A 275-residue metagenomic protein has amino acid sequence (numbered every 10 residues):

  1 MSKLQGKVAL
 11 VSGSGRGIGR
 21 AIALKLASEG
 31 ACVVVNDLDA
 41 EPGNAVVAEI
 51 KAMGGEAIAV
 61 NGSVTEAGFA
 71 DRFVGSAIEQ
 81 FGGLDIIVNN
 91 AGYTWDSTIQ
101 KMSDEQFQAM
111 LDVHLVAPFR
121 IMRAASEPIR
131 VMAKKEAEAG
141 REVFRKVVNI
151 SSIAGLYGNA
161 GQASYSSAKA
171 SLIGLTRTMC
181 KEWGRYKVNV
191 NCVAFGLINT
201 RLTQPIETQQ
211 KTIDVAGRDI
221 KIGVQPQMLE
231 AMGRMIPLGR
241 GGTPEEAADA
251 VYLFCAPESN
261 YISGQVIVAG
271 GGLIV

Functional and structural regions predicted by a protein language model:
S2-V34: Canonical Rossmann dinucleotide-binding motif of NAD(H)/NADP(H)-dependent dehydrogenases/reductases, specifically
T98-I99, S103-L111, F144, M232: Substrate-binding pocket helix/loop in short-chain dehydrogenase/reductase
M122, A168, T176: Active-site helix of classical SDR
S152: Residue(s) in the substrate-gating loop at a strand-loop-helix junction that position the organic substrate next
Y157, R234, A250-Y252, S263-V275: Short C-terminal tail/terminal secondary-structure segment of NAD(P)H-dependent dehydrogenase/reductase domains
G184, N189, I262-G264: Short, small/polar-rich loop/turn modules that mediate ligand/substrate recognition or access, typified
L197-M235: A glycine/serine/threonine-rich, flexible loop-to-helix segment that serves as the NAD(P) cofactor-binding "lid"
